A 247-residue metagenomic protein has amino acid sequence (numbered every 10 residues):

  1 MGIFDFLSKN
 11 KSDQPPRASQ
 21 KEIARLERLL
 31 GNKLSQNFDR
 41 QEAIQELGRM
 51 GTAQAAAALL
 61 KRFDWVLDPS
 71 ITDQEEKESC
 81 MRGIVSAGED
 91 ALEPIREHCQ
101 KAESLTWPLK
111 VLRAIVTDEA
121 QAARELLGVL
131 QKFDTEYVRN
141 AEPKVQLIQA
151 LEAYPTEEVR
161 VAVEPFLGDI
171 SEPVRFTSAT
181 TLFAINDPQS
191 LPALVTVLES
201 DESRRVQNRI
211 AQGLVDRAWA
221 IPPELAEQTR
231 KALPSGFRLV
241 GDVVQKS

Functional and structural regions predicted by a protein language model:
G2-S19, N37-A53, D73-E89, E97 (+7 more regions): Structural detector for internal amphipathic alpha-helices that build alpha-solenoid repeat scaffolds
P16-G31, T52-L67, G88-Q100, D118-D134 (+3 more regions): Amphipathic alpha-helical scaffolding segments comprising HEAT/armadillo-like alpha-solenoid repeats
E224-S247: Terminal, low-structured helical/coil segments at or just beyond the last alpha-helical repeat
